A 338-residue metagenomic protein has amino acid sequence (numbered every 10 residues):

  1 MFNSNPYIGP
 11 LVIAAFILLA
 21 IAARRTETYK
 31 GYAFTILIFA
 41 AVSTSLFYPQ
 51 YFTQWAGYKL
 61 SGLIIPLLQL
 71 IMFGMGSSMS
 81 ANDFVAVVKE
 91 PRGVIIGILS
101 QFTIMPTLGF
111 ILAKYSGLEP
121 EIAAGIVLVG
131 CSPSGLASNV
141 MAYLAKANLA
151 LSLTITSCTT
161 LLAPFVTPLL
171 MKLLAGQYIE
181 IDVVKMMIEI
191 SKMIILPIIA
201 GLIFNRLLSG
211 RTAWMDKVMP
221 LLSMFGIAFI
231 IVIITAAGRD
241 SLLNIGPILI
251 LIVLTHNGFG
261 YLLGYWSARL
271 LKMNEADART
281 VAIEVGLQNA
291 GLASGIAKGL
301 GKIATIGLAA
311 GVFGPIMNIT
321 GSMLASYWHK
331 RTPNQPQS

Functional and structural regions predicted by a protein language model:
M1-V85, P91-R92, I104-K114, K172 (+2 more regions): Structural signature of multi-pass alpha-helical membrane transport proteins
G9-I17, I126-V127, A309-G314: Hydrophobic core segments of alpha-helical transmembrane domains in multi-pass membrane proteins
S78, N82, R92, G97 (+3 more regions): Long, hydrophobic/aromatic-enriched structural stretches that serve as scaffold segments
N82-K89, A137-K146, W266-L270, G295-K302 (+1 more regions): Helix-loop junctions at the membrane interface of multi-pass solute transporters
P91-I98, L118-C131, A147-S157, V183-K185 (+4 more regions): The feature identifies polytopic integral membrane transport proteins across all domains of life
S100-L108, C131-A137, L151-K172, S191-I194 (+2 more regions): Membrane-embedded alpha-helical segments of transport systems, primarily multispan ion/solute transporters
K298-L300, A304-S338: C-terminal-most transmembrane helix of multi-pass membrane proteins
